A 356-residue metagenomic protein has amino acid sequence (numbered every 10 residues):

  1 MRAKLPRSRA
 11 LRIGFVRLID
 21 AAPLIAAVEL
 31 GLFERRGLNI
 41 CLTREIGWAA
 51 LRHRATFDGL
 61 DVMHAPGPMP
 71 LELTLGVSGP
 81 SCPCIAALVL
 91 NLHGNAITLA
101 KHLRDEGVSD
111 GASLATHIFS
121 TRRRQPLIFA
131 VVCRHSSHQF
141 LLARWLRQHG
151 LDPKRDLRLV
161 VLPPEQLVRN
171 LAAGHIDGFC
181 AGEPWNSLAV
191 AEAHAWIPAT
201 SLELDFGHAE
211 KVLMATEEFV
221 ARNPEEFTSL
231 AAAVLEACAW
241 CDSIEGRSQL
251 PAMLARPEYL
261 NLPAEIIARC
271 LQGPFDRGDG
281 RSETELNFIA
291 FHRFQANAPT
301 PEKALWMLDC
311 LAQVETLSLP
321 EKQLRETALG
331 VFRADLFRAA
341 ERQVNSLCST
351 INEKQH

Functional and structural regions predicted by a protein language model:
K4-K154, D177-P184, H194-S201, F206-G207: Short, glycine-/small- and polar/acidic-enriched structural segments that line small-molecule recognition paths
N95-V108, A209-E225, W240: A bilobed periplasmic-binding-protein/Venus flytrap-type ligand-binding module shared by bacterial periplasmic
D152-L157, A221-E226: Inter-helical turn/loop segments and adjacent helix faces that build the functional surface of alpha-helical bundle
V160-P163: Short acidic-hydrophobic, aromatic-tinged amphipathic segments that line or gate anion-handling sites
L167-V220, F227: Loop-centered beta-sheet repeat module
E226-T327: Secondary-structure end/capping motifs
L305-H356: Conserved C-terminal helix/tail region of periplasmic/extracytoplasmic solute-binding proteins
